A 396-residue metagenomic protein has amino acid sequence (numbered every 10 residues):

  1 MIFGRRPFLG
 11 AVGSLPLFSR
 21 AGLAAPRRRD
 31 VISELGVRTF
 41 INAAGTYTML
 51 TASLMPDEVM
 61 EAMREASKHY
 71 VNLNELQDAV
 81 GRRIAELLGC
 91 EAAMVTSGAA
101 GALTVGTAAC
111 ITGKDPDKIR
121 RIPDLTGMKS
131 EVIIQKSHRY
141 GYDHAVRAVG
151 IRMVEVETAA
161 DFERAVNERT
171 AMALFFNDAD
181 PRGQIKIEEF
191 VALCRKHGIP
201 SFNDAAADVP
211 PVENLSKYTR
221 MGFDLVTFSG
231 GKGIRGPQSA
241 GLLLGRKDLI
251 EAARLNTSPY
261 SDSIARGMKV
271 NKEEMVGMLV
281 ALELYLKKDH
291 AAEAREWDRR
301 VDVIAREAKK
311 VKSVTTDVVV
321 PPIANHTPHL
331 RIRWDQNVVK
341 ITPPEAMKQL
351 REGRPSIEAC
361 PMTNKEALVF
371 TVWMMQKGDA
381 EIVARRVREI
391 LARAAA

Functional and structural regions predicted by a protein language model:
M1-L15: N-terminal secretory signal peptides and thylakoid transit peptides that target proteins across membranes
A11, R27-I41, G45-L50, G81-E86 (+5 more regions): Conserved PLP-enzyme active-site core in the AAT-like
G22-Y70, W373: N-terminal "arm"/small-domain region of PLP-dependent enzymes with the aminotransferase-like
D57-G98, A109: Conserved N-terminal alpha-helix of the aminotransferase class I/II PLP-enzyme fold
L87, L286-V320: Conserved PLP-dependent catalytic core of the aminotransferase class-I/II
K186-F190, I304, A346: A general structural detector for well-ordered alpha-helical segments in enzyme core domains, enriched
E307-I390: Conserved C-terminal alpha-helix-loop-beta "cap" of PLP-dependent enzymes that closes/shapes the active-site mouth
